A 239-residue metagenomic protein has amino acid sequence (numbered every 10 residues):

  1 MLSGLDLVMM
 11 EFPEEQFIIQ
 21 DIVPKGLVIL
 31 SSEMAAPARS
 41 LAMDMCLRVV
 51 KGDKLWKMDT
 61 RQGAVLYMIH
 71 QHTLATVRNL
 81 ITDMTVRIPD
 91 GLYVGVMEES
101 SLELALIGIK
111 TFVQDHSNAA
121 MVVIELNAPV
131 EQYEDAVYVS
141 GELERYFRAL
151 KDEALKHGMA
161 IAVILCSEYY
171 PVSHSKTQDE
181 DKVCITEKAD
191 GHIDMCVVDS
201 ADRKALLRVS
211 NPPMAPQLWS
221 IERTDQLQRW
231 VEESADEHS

Functional and structural regions predicted by a protein language model:
L5-L7, P13-E14, P24, T60-R145 (+2 more regions): Conserved inter-motif catalytic segment of the P-loop NTP-binding fold
M10-P13, Q20-D21, V28, E33: Extended, compositionally biased accessory segments flanking or bridging domains
I29, V50, A64-M68: Conserved beta-strand elements of the Class I
I29-S31, A35, S40, G141-S239: Phosphate-binding/switch region of NTP-binding enzymes
L41-M45: Hydrophobic positions on the alpha1 helix immediately C-terminal to the Walker A/P-loop
R48-Q62: Post-Walker A helix-loop "phosphate-sensing" segment adjacent to the P-loop in P-loop NTPases
